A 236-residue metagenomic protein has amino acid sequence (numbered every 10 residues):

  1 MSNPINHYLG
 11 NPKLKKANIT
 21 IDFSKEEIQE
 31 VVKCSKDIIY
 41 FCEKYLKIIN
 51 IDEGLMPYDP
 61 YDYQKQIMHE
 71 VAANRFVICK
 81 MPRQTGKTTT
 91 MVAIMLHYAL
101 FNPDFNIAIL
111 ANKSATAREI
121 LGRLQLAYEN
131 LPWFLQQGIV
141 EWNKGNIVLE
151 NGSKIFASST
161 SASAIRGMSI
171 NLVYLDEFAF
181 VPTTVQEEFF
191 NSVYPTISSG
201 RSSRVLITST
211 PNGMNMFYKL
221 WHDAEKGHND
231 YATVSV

Functional and structural regions predicted by a protein language model:
S2-V236: Phosphate/NTP-binding elements of NTP-utilizing enzymes
